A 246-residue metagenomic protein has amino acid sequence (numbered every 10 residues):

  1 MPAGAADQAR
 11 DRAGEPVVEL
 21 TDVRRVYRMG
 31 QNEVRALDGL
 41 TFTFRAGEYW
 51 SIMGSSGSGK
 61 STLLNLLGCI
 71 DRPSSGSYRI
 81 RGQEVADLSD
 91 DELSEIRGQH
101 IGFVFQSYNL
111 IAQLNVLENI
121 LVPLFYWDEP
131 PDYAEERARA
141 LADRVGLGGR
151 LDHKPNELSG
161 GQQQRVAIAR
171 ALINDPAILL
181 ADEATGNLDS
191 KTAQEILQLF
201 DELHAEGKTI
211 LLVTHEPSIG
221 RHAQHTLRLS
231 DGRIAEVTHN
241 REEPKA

Functional and structural regions predicted by a protein language model:
M1-V26, E236-A246: ABC-family P-loop ATPase nucleotide-binding domain
G14-L229: ABC family nucleotide-binding domain
T226-H239: H-loop (His-switch) and adjacent beta-strand-loop-beta switch element of ABC-type ATPase nucleotide-binding domains
